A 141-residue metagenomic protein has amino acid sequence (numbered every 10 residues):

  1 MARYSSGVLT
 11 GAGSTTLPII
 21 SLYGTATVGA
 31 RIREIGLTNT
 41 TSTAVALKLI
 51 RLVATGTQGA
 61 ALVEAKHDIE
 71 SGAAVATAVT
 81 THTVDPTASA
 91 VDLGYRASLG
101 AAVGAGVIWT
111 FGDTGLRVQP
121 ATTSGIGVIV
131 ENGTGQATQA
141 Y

Functional and structural regions predicted by a protein language model:
M1-Y141: Surface-exposed, low-hydrophobicity beta-strand/loop segments enriched in small/polar/acidic residues
